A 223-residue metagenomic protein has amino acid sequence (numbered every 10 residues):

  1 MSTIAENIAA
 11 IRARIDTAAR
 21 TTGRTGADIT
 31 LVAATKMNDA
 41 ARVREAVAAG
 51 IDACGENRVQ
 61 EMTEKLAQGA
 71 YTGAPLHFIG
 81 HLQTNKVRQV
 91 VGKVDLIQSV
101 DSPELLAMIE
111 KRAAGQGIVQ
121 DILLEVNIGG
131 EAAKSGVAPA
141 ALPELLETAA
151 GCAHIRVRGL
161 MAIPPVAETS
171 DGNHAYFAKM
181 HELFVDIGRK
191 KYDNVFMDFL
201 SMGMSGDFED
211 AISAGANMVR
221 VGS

Functional and structural regions predicted by a protein language model:
M1-G206, A214: Conserved alpha/beta-domain cores
A216-S223: Gly/Pro- and small hydrophobic-enriched strand-loop and loop-to-helix capping segments that sit at the rims
